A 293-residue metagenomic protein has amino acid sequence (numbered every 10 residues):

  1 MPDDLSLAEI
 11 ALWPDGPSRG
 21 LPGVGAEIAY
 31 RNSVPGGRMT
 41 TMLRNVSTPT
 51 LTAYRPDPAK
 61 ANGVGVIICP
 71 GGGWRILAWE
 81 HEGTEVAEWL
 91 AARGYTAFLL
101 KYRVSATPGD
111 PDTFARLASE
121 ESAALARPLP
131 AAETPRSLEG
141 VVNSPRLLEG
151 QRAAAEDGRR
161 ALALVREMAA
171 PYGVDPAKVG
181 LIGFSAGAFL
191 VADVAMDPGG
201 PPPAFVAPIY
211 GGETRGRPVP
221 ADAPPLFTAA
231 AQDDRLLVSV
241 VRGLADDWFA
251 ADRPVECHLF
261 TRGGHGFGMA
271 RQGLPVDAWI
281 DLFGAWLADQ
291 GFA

Functional and structural regions predicted by a protein language model:
M1-K60, A92: N-terminal cap/lid segment of alpha/beta-hydrolase-fold proteins
N62-G71: Short beta-strand element of the alpha/beta-hydrolase
P70-R75, S185, Q232-D234: Active-site glycine-rich loops that stabilize anionic/oxyanionic intermediates across multiple enzyme folds
E80-F98, D246: Short amphipathic alpha-helix adjacent to the substrate-entry channel of hydrolases
T113-A170, D281: Alpha/beta-hydrolase active-site loop
E149-A223: Primarily recognizes the serine-hydrolase "nucleophile elbow" in alpha/beta-hydrolase and SGNH/GDSL folds
G200, A204-L259: The feature captures the conserved acid-bearing segment of alpha/beta-hydrolase catalytic domains
F249-A293: C-terminal catalytic histidine-bearing segment of alpha/beta-hydrolase fold enzymes
